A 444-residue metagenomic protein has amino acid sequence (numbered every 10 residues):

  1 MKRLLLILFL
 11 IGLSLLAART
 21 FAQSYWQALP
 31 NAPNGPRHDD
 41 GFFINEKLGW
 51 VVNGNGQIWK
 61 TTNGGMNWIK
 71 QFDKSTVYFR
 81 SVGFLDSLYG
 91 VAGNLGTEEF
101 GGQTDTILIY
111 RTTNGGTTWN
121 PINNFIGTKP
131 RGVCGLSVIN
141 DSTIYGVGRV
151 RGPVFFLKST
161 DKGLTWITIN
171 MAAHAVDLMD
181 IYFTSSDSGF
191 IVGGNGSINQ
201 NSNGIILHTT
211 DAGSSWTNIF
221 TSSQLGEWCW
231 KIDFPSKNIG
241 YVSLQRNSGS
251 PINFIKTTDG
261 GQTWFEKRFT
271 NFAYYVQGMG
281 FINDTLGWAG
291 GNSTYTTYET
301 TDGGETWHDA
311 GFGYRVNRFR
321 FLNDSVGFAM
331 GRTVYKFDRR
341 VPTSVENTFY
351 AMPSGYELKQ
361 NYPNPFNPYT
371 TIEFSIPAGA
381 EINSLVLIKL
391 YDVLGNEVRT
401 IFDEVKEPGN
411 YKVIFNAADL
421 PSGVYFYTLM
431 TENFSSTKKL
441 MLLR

Functional and structural regions predicted by a protein language model:
F21-E46: An edge-strand/N-cap motif at the start of beta-rich repeat modules
Q23-P30, G56-F72, T104-N123, L157-N170 (+6 more regions): Asp-box/BNR beta-propeller loop motif
R37-D40, Y78-G83, P130-L136, V176-Y182 (+3 more regions): Repeated scaffold domains used in trafficking and secretory/extracellular systems, primarily beta-propellers
L48-V51, L88-A92, S142-G146, D187-I191 (+3 more regions): Entry beta-strands of beta-propeller and related beta-repeat scaffolds
G96-G101, V150-P153, N195-Q200, R246-S250 (+2 more regions): Short glycine/acidic-enriched loop and turn motifs that connect beta-strands
N317-P342: Blade-level signature of beta-propeller repeat domains, shared across WD40, Kelch, NHL, RCC1 and BNR/Asp-box propellers
E346-Y362, F366-L390, T400, K412-A417 (+1 more regions): Glycine-centered coil/turn sites that cap beta-strands in beta-rich domains
I414, A418, S422-R444: C-terminal tail/sorting-segment detector
